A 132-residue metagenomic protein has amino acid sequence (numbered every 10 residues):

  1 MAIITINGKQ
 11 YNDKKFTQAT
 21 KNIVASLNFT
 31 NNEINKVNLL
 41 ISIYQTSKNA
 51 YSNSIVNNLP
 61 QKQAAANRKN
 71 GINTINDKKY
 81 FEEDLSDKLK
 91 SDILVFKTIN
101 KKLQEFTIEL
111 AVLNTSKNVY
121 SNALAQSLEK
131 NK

Functional and structural regions predicted by a protein language model:
M1-I3, V56-N73, S127: Short acidic, Pro/Gly- and aromatic-enriched capping/linker segments at domain boundaries
M1-N31, N70-L94: Short, charged, low-complexity amphipathic alpha-helix
Q10, Q18, Q45, Q61-Q63 (+2 more regions): Residue-identity detector for glutamine
I23-V56, I93-A125: Contiguous, amphipathic alpha-helical segments that mediate oligomerization or scaffolding in large protein assemblies
Q126-K132: Short acidic DE-rich linear segments
